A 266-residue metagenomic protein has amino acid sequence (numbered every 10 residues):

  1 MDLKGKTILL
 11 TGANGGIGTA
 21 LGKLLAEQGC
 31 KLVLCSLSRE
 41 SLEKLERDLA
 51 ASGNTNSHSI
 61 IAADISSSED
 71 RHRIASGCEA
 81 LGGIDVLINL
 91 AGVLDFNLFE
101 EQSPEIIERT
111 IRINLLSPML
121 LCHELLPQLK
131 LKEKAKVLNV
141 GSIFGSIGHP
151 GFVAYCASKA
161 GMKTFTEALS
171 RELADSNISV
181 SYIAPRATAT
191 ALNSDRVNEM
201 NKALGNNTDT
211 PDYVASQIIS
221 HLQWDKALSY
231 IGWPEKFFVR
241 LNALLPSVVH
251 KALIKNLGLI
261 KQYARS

Functional and structural regions predicted by a protein language model:
N14-G15: Conserved glycine-rich cofactor-binding loop
Q28-L45: Conserved glycine-rich Rossmann-like NAD(P)H-binding loop of the short-chain dehydrogenase/reductase
L90-D95: Conserved NAD(P)H cofactor-binding loop of Rossmann-fold oxidoreductase domains
L98-F99, S103-E108: Substrate-binding pocket helix/loop in short-chain dehydrogenase/reductase
C122, S158: Active-site helix of classical SDR
S142: Residue(s) in the substrate-gating loop at a strand-loop-helix junction that position the organic substrate next
Y182, K202-F238: C-terminal helical subdomain
